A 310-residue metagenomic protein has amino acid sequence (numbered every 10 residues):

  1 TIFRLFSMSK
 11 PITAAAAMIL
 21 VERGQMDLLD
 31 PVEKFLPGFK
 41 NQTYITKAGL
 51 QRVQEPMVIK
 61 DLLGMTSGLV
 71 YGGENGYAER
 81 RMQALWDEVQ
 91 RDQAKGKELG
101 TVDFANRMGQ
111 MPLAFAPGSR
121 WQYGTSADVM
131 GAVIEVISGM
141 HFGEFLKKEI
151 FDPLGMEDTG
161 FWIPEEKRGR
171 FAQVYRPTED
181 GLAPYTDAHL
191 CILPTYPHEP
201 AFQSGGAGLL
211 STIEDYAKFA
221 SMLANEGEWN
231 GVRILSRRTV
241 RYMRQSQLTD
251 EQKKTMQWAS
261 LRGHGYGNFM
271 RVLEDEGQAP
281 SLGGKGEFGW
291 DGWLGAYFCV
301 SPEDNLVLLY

Functional and structural regions predicted by a protein language model:
T1: Short pre-catalytic segments that frame enzyme active sites
R4-V32, L62, A127-E135, Y216-F219 (+1 more regions): Active-site SXXK
L5-S7, Y123-T125, W290-G292: Conserved strand-loop elements at the edges of beta-sheets that form or border functional pockets
L28-T46: Short, glycine/proline-biased beta-turn/loop segments that scaffold the active-site neighborhood
K40-L282: Short, surface-exposed loop or secondary-structure junction motifs that flank catalytic or metal-binding residues
E179, P302-E303: Short, ordered coil/turn segments that flank beta-strands lining enzyme active or ligand-binding pockets
P200-L209, K285-C299: Glycine-rich phosphate/pyrophosphate-binding beta-alpha loops
Y297-C299, N305-Y310: Short, well-ordered beta-strand elements
